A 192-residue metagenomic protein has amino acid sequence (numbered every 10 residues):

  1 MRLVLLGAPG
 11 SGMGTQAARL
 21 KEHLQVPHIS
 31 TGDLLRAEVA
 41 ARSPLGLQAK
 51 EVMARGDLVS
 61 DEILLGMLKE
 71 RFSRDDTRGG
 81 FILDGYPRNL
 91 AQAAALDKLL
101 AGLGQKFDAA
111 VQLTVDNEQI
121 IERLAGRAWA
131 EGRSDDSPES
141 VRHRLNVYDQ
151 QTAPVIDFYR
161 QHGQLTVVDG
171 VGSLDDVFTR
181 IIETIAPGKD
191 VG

Functional and structural regions predicted by a protein language model:
M1-G192: Glycine-rich phosphate-binding loop of ATP-dependent small-molecule kinases
